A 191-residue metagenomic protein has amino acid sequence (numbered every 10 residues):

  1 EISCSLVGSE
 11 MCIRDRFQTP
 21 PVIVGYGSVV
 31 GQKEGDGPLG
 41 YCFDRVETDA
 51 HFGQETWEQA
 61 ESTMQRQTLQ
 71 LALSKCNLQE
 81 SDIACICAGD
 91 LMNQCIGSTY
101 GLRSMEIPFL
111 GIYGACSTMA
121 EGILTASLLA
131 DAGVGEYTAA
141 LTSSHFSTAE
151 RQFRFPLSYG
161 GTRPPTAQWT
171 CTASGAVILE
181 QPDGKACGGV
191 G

Functional and structural regions predicted by a protein language model:
E1-G8, C12-I13: Single conserved hydrophobic/aromatic residue that forms the stacking wall/gate of nucleotide- or nucleobase-binding
Q18-E58: N-terminal glycine-rich anion-binding loop in soluble enzyme alpha/beta folds
I23, W57-S117: Conserved beta-ketoacyl condensing-enzyme motif
V24, A88-G89, T138-S144: Short beta-strand segments
T48-G53, T99-I112, F155-T162: Glycine/charged-rich beta-loop-alpha catalytic/anionic-binding loops adjacent to active sites
R66, Q70-C76, S158-G191: Hydrophobic pocket-lining "lid/loop/helix" segments that shape and contact the acyl-thioester
Y113-A140, L179: Active-site-proximal alpha-helical scaffold in enzymes
A140-T170: Flexible, glycine-rich active-site loops centered on histidine and acidic residues that chelate a metal or position
